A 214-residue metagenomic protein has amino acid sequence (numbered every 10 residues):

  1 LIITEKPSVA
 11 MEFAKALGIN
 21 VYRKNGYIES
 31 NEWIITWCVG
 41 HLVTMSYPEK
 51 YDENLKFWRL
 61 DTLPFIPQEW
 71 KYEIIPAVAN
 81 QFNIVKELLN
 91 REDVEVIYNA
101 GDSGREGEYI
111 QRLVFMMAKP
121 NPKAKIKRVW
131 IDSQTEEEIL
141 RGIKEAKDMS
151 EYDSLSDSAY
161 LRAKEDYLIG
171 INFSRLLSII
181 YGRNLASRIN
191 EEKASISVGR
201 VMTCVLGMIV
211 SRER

Functional and structural regions predicted by a protein language model:
L1-R175, C204: Intrinsically disordered, low-complexity regulatory segments
T4, D166-R214: Prokaryote-biased recognition of long, low-complexity C-terminal linker/tail segments that are poorly structured
